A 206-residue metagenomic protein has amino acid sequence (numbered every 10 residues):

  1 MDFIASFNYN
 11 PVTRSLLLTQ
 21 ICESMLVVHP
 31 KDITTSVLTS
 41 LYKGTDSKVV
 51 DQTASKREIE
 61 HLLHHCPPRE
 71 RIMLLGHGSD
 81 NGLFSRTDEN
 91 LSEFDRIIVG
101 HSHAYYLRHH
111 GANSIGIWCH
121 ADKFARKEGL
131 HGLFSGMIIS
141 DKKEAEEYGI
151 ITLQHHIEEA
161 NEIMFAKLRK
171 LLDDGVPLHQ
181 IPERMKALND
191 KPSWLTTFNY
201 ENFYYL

Functional and structural regions predicted by a protein language model:
M1-I4, S15-V27, G44-S47, N81-E89 (+1 more regions): Generic preference for hydrophobic/aromatic residues in regular secondary structure cores
M1-M73, G111-I117, A121: A domain-level signal for caspase-like cysteine endopeptidase catalytic cores and their zymogen-processing architecture
T35, K56-E60, D80-G82, G100-H103 (+1 more regions): Short, well-ordered alpha-helical microsegments
S36-S40, G82-D88, A125-G129, K143-A145: A short acidic (Asp/Glu
A54-E58, L91-H103, D173, P177: General structural signal for secondary-structure boundaries
G76: Active-site-adjacent substructure of cysteine-protease-like catalytic cores
S79-H109: A short, glycine/acidic-enriched catalytic loop
N113-L206: Active-site-proximal C-terminal subdomain of hydrolase catalytic domains
